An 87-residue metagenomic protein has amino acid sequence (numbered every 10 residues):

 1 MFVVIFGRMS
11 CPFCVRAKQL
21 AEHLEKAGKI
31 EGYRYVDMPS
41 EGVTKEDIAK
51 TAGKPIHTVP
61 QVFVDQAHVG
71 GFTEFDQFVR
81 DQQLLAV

Functional and structural regions predicted by a protein language model:
M1-R34: Local sequence-structure signature of Cys/Sec-based thiol-disulfide redox active-site neighborhoods
F6, F63-V64: Acidic beta-strand-to-loop metal/phosphate-binding motif
P12-F13, V43, G70: Short alpha-helical
V15, Q19, E46, Q77: Alpha-helical elements of the RecA-like P-loop NTPase motor core of helicases
A27-E31, P55-H57, L85: Short coil/loop linkers at secondary-structure junctions
D37-I56, D81-L84: Thioredoxin-like thiol-disulfide oxidoreductase module
V64-V87: Non-catalytic, surface beta->alpha helical segment in thiol-disulfide oxidoreductase systems
